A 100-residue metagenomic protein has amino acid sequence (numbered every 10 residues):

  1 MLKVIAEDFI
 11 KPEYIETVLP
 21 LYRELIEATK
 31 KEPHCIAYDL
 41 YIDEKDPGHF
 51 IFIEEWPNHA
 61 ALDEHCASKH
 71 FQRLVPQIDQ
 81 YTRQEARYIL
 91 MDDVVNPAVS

Functional and structural regions predicted by a protein language model:
L2, L40-D46, P76-S100: Glycine-rich beta-strand-turn "strand-cap" elements at beta-sheet edges
L2-D8, D39-C66: Short, well-ordered beta-strand segments in beta-rich or mixed alpha/beta enzyme and ligand-binding folds
K3-K31, C35-I36, L40: N-terminal first-folded block
E13, P47, K69, R73: Short alpha-helical
E24, A28-A37, E55-I89: An amphipathic, aromatic/His-enriched active-site/gating alpha helix that lines ligand/cofactor pockets
